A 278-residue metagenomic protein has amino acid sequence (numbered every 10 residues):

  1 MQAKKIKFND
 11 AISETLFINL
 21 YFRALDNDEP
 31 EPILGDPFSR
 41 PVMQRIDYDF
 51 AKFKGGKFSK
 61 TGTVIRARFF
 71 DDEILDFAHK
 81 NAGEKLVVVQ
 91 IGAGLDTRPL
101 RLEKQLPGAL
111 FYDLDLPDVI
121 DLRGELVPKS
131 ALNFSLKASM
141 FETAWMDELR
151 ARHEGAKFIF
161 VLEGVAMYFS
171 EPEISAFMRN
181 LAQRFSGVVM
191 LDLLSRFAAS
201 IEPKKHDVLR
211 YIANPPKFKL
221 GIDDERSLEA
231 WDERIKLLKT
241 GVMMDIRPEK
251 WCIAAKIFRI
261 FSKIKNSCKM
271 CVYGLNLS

Functional and structural regions predicted by a protein language model:
M1-V89, A93-A138, T143, E148 (+1 more regions): Rossmann-like AdoMet
F141, M167, L194-A199: Short "lid" loop at the C-terminus of a central beta-strand within the Rossmann-like core of SAM-dependent
A144-M146, Y168-R184: A short, conserved alpha-helix within the catalytic core of class I
K157-P172: A short SAM/SAH-binding and catalytic strip from SAM-dependent methyltransferases
R184-R196: Conserved beta-strand signature within the Rossmann-like core of class I S-adenosyl-L-methionine
S200-P216: Short, glycine-/aromatic-enriched active-site segment of Class I SAM-dependent methyltransferases
P215-V242: Short alpha-helix
I246, K250-S278: Core SAM-dependent methyltransferase catalytic element
